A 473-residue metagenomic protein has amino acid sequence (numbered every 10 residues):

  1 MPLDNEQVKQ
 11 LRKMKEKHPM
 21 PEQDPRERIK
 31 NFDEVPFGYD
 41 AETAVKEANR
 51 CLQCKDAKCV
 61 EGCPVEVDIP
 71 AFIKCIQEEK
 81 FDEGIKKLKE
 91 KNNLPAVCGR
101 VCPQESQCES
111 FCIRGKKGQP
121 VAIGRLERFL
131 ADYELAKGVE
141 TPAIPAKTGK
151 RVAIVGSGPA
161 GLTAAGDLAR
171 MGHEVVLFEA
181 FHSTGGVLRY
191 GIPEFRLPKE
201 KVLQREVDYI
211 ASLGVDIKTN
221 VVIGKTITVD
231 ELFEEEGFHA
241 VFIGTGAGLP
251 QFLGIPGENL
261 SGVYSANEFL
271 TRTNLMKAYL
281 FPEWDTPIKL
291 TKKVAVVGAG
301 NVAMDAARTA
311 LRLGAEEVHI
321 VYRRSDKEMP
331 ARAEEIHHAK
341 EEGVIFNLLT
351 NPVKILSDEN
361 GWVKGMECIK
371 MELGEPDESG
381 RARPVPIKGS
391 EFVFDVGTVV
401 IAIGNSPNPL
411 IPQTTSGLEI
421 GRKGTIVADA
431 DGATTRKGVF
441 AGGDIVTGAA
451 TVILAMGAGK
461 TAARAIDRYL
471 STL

Functional and structural regions predicted by a protein language model:
R28-E47, V67-R100, K117-I144, T273-N274: Ferredoxin-type iron-sulfur electron-transfer modules in oxidoreductases and energy-metabolism complexes
E83, A146, R151-V155, V207-I255 (+4 more regions): Feature captures the FAD/FMN-dependent oxidoreductase FAD-binding
N93, G158-A160, S183, G300-V302 (+1 more regions): Residue-level detector of alpha-helix initiation sites
L130-A146, L203-K225, P250-L313, I420-D431 (+1 more regions): Glycine-rich dinucleotide-binding loop and its adjacent helix/turn
R151-V176, A303-L311: N-terminal Rossmann-like FAD-binding beta1-loop-alpha1 element of flavoenzymes
E174-L177, F181-K218, A307-K354: Rossmann-like dinucleotide-binding cores of NAD(P)H-dependent redox enzymes
N259-T291, P376-A449: FAD-site-proximal beta/loop scaffold in flavoenzymes
I445-L473: A conserved FAD-binding loop/helix module that cradles the flavin
